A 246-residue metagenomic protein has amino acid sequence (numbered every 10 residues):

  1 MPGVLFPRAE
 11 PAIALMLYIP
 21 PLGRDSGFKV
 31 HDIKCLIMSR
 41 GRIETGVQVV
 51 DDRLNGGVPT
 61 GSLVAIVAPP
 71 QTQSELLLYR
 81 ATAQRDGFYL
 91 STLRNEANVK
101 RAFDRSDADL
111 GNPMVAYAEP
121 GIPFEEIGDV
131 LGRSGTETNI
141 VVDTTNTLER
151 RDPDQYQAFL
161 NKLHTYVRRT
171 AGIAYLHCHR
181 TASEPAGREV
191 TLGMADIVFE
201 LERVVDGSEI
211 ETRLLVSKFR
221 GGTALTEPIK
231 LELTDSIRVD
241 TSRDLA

Functional and structural regions predicted by a protein language model:
L17-S39, E227-A246: C-terminal regions of RecA-like/P-loop NTPase motor modules
T45-D51, G121-I122, H179-T181: Short gly/ser/thr-rich secondary-structure transition/capping motifs
T45-D51, G57-Y89: Glycine-rich P-loop/Walker A and Walker A-like loops and their local beta1-loop-alpha1 context in P-loop NTPases
V67-Q71, S91-R94, T145, H179: Structural motif
F88-P153: Conserved inter-motif catalytic segment of the P-loop NTP-binding fold
G128-M194, V198: P-loop NTPase motor core
T181-R238, A246: Phosphate-binding/switch region of NTP-binding enzymes
